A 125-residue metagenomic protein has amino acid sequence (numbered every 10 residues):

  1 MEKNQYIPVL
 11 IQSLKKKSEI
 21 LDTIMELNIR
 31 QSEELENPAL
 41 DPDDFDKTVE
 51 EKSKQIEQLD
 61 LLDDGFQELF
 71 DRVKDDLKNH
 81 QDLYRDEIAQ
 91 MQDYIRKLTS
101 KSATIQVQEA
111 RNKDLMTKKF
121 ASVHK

Functional and structural regions predicted by a protein language model:
M1-Y6, E33-N37, Y84-D93: Short, charged/polar, low-complexity loop and linker segments that flank or interrupt alpha-helical bundles
V9-E33: Alpha-helical bundle segments that constitute or directly flank the non-heme di-iron/ferroxidase center
I20-L21, K54-L69, K97-Q108: Amphipathic alpha-helical coiled-coil segments
Q31, D63-F66, F70-V73, E109-N112 (+2 more regions): Leucine-rich amphipathic alpha-helices with coiled-coil/heptad-repeat character
Q31-P42, V73, L77: Secondary-structure edge/capping motif, primarily at the C-terminal ends of alpha-helices and the immediately following
D43-S53: Short, charged, amphipathic alpha-helical segments
G65-A89: Carboxylate-rich helix-loop segments that flank metal/cofactor sites and access channels in metalloenzymes
Q81-K125: Short terminal interaction segments
